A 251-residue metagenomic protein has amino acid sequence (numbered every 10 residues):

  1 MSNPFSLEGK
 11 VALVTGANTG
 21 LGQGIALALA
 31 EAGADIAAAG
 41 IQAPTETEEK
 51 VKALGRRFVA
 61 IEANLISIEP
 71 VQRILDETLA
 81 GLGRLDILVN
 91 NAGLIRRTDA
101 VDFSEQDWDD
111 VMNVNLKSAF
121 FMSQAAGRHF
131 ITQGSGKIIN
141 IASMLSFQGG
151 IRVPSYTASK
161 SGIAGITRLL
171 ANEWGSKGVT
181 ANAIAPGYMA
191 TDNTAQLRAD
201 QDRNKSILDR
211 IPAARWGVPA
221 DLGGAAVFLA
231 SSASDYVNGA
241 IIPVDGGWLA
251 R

Functional and structural regions predicted by a protein language model:
V11, N18-G20: Conserved glycine-rich cofactor-binding loop
A32-E46: Conserved glycine-rich Rossmann-like NAD(P)H-binding loop of the short-chain dehydrogenase/reductase
V71, D99-A100, S104-M112, I207: Substrate-binding pocket helix/loop in short-chain dehydrogenase/reductase
L82, F120-S123, S135, R215-V244 (+1 more regions): C-terminal substrate-recognition "lid" of short-chain dehydrogenase/reductases
S123, S159, T167: Active-site helix of classical SDR
S143: Residue(s) in the substrate-gating loop at a strand-loop-helix junction that position the organic substrate next
G175, T180, V237-G239: Short, small/polar-rich loop/turn modules that mediate ligand/substrate recognition or access, typified
